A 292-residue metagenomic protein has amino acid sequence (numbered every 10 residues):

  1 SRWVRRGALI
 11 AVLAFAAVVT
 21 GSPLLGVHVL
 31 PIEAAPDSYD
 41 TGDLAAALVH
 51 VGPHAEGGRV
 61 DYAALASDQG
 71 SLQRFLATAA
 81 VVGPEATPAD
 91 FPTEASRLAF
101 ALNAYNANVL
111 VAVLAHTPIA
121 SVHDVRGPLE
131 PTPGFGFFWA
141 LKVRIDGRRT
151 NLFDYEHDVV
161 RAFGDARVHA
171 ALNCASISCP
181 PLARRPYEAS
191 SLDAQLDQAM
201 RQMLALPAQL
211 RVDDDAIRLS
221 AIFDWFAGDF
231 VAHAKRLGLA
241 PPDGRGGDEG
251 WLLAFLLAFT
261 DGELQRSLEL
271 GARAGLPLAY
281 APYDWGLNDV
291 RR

Functional and structural regions predicted by a protein language model:
S1-A16: N-terminal Sec-pathway targeting helices
A14-L24: Hydrophobic alpha-helical membrane-insertion segments, chiefly the h-region of N-terminal signal peptides
S22-R292: Interaction/scaffold regions that mediate signaling and macromolecular assembly across diverse proteins
